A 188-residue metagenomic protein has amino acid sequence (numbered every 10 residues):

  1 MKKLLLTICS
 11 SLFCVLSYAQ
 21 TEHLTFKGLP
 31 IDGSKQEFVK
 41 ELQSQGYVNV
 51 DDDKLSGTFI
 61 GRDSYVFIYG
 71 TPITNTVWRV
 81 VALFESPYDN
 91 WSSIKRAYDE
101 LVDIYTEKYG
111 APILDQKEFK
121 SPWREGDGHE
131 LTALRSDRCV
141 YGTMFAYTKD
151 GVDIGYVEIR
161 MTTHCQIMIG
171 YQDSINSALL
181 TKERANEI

Functional and structural regions predicted by a protein language model:
M1-K2, T74: Generic cytosolic/nucleocytoplasmic N-terminal low-complexity/intrinsically disordered segments
K3-S17: Sec-dependent N-terminal signal peptides
I8, F84, Q116: Residues that line or immediately flank small-molecule/substrate-binding pockets and catalytic motifs
Q20-D52, P87-I188: Non-cytosolic coordination micro-motifs
T25, L29-K35, D53-N75: Accessory recognition modules or surfaces
L55-F59, A82, F145-Y147: Short beta-strand segments that buttress and anchor functional surface loops
I60-I104: Mid-chain, structured segments of secreted extracytoplasmic proteins
